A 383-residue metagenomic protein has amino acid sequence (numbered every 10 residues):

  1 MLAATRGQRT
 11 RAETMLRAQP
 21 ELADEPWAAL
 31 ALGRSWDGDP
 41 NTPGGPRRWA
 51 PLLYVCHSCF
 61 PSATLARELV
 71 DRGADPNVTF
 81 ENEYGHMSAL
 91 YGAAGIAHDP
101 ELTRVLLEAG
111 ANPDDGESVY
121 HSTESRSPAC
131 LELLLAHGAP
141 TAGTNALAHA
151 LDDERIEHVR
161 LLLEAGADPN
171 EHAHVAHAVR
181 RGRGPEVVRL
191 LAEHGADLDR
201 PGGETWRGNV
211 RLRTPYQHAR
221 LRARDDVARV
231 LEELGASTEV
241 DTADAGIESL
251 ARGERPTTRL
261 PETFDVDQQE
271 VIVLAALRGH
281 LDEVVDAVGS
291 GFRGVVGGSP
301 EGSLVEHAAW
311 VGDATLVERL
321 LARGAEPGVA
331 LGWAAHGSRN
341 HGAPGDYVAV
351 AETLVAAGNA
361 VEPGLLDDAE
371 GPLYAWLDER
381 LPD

Functional and structural regions predicted by a protein language model:
M1-L2, E21-L32, N41-S58, T79-G95 (+9 more regions): Ankyrin-repeat boundary/"N-cap" motif
A4-T10, G208-S237, P344, V348-A351 (+2 more regions): Leucine-rich solenoid repeat scaffolds
G7, G33, C59-P61, A97-H98 (+8 more regions): Ankyrin-repeat intra-repeat helix-capping/turn positions
R9-E13, S62, G184, V227 (+7 more regions): Short amphipathic alpha-helical segments that mediate assembly, nucleic-acid/protein binding, or membrane association
E13-P20, D37-T42, A66-P76, T103-N112 (+9 more regions): Ankyrin repeat domain, specifically the short helix-to-loop turn at the C-terminus of the second helix of each repeat
S62-E68, G85-Y91, P100-R104, S127-A136 (+4 more regions): Glycine-rich, flexible loop segments associated with nucleotide phosphate handling
I156, A165, V179-P185, H194 (+4 more regions): Long, ordered, amphipathic alpha-helical scaffolds
